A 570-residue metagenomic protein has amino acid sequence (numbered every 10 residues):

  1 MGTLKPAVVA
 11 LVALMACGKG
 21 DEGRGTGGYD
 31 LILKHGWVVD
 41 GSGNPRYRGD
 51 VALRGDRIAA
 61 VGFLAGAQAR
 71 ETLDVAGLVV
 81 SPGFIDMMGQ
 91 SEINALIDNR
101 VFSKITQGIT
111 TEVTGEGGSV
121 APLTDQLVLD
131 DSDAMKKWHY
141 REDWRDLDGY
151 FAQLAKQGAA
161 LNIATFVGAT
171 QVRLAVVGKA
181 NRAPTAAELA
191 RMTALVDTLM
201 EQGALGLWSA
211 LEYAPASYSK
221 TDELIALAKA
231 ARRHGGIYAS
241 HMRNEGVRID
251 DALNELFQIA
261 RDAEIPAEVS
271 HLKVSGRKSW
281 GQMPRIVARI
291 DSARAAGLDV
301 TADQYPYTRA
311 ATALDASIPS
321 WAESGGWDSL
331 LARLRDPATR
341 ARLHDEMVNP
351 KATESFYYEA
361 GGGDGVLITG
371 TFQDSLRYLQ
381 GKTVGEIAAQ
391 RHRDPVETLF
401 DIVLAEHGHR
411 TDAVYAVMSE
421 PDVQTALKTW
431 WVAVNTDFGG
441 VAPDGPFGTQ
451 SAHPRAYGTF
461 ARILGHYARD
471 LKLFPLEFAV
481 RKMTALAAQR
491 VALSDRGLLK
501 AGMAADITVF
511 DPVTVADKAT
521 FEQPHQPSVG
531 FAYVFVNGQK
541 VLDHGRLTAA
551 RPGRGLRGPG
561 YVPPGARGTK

Functional and structural regions predicted by a protein language model:
M1-V8: Bacterial N-terminal signal peptides that target proteins for export
M15-A16: C-terminal motif of bacterial Sec signal peptides marking the signal peptidase cleavage site
D21-I32, V38-G83, D98, D517: Histidine-rich, glycine-flanked metal-binding segment
V38-D50, R410-V423, L471-R481, A488-H525: Acidic, glycine-enriched loop/beta-strand segments at the rims of small-molecule binding/catalytic pockets
L78-V80, F84-I85, G89, A95-G206 (+2 more regions): Divalent-metal coordination cores built from histidine and acidic residues
F151-L154, A160-A186, M192-Y213, A228 (+3 more regions): Active-site neighborhoods of metal-dependent hydrolases
T198-E255: Divalent metal-binding pocket/active-site signature
D336, T425-W431, T436-D437, V441 (+1 more regions): C-terminal cap of metal-dependent C-N hydrolases
